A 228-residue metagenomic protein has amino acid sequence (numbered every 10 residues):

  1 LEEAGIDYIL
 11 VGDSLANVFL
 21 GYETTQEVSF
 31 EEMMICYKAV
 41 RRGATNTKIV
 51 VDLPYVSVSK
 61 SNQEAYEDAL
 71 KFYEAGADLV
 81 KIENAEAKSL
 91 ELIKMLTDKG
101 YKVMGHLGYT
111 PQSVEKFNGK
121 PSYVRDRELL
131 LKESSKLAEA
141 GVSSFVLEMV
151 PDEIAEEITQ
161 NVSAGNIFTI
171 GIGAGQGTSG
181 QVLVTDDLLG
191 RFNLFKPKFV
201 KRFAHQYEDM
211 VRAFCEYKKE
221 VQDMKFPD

Functional and structural regions predicted by a protein language model:
L1-D228: Alpha/beta enzyme core
